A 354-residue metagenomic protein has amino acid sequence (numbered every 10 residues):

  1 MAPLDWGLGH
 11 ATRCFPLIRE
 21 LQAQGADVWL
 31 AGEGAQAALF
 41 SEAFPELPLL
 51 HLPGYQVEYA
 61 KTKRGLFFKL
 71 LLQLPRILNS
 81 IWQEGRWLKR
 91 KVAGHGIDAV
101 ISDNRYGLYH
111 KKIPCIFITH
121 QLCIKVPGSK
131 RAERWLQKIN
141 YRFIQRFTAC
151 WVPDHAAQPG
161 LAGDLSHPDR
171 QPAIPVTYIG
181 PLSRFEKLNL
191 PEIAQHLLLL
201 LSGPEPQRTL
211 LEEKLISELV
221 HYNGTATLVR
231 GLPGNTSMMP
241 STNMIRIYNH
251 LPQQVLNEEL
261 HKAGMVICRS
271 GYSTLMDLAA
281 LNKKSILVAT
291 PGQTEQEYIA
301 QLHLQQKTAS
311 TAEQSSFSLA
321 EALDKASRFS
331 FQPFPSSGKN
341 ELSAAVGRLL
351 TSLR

Functional and structural regions predicted by a protein language model:
P3-F15, P206-T209: A short, glycine/small-residue-rich beta-strand->loop->alpha-helix junction that serves as a flexible
D5, A23-L74, R246-I247: Conserved nucleotide-sugar phosphate-binding/catalytic loop shared by glycosyltransferases and other
A11-L21, Q36: Short amphipathic alpha-helix
I18, S166-H167, T177-M265, L275: Donor-nucleotide binding loops and adjacent catalytic segments primarily of GT-B fold Leloir glycosyltransferases
G65-G107: Conserved nucleotide-sugar donor-binding subdomain of glycosyltransferases
T119, V126-P206, R230-G234: A nucleotide-sugar donor-handling region in carbohydrate enzymes
L256-Y298: A donor-sugar binding/catalytic signature common to diverse glycosyltransferases and related nucleotide-sugar
A320-R354: C-terminal amphipathic helix plus adjacent low-complexity, charged tail appended to glycosyltransferase catalytic
